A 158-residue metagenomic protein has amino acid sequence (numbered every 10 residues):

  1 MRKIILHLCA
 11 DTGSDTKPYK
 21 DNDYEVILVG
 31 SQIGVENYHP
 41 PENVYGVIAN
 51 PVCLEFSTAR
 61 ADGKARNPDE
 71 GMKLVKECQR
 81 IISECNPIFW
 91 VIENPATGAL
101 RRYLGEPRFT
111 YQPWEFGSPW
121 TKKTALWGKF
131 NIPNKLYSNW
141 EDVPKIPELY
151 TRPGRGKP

Functional and structural regions predicted by a protein language model:
M1-P158: Conserved active-site and SAM-binding loop architecture of S-adenosyl-L-methionine-dependent nucleic-acid
